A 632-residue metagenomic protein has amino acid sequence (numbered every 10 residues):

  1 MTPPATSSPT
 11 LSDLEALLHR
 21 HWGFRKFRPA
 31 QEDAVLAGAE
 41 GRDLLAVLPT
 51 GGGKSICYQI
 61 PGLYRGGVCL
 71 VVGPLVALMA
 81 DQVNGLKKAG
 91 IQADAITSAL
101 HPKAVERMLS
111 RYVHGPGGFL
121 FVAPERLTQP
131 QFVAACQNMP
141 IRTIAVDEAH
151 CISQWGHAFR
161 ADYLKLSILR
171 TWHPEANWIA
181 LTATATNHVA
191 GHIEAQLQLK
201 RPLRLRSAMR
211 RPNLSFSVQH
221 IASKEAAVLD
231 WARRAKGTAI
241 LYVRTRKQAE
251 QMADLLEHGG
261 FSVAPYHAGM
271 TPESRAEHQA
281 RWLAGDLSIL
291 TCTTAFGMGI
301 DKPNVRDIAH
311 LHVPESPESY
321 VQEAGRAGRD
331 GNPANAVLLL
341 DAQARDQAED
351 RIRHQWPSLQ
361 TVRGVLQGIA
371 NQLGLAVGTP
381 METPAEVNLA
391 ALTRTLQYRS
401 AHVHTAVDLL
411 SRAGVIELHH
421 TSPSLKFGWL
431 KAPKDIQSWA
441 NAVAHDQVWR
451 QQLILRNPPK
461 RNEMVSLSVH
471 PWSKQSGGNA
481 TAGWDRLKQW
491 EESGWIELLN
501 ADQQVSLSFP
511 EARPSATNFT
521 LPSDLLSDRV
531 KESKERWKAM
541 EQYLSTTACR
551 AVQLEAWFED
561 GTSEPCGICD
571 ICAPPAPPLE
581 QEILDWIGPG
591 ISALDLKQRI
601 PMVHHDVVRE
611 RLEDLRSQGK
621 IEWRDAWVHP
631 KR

Functional and structural regions predicted by a protein language model:
T2-H21, R25-P29, D33-S55, G62-L70 (+1 more regions): Helicase motor core with emphasis on the C-terminal RecA-like subdomain
L287, N304-V305, S316-Q322, G328-R632: C-terminal accessory region of SF2 helicases/translocases
